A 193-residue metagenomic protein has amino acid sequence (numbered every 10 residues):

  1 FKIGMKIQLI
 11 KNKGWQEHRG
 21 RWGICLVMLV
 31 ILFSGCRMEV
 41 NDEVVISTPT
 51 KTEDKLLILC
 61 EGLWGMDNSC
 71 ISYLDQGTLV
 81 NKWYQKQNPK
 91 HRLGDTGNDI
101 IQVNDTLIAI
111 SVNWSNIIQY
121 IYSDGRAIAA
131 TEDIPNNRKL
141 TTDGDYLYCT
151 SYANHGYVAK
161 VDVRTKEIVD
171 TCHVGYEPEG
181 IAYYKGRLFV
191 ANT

Functional and structural regions predicted by a protein language model:
F1-G35: Sec-dependent bacterial lipoprotein signal peptides
C36-T193: Predominantly soluble domains enriched in secretory-pathway, periplasmic, or organellar proteins
